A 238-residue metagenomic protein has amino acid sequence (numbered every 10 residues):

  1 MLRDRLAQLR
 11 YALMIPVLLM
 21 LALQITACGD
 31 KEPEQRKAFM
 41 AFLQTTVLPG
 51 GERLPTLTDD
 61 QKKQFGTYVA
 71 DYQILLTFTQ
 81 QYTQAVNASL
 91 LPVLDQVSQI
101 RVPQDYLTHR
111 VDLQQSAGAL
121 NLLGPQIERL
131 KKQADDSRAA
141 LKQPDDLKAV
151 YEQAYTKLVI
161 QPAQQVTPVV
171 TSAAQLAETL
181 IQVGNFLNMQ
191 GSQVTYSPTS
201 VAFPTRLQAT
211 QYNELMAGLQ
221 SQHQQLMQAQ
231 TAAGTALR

Functional and structural regions predicted by a protein language model:
M1-T26: Sec-dependent bacterial lipoprotein signal peptides
C28-R110: Leu/Val/Ala/Ile-rich N-terminal alpha-helices, chiefly Sec-type signal peptides and the beginnings
D71, F78-Q81, A85-P92, S172-Q193 (+1 more regions): Solvent-exposed, amphipathic alpha-helical segments
Y72-L75, T79, L120-L123, I127 (+5 more regions): Amphipathic alpha-helical coiled-coil segments
V86-S89, V93, A134, L141 (+4 more regions): Leucine-rich amphipathic alpha-helices with coiled-coil/heptad-repeat character
V102-A202: Extended amphipathic alpha-helical interaction segments
Q193-R238: A cross-kingdom marker for long, charged
